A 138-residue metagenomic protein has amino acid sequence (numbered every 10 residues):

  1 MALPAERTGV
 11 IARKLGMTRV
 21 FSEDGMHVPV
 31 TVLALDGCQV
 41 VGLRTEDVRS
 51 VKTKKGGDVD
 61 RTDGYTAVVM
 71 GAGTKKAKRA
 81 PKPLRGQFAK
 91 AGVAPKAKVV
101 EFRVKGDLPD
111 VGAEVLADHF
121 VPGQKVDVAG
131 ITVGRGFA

Functional and structural regions predicted by a protein language model:
M1-A138: Extended basic (Lys/Arg/His-rich) segments that typically form rRNA-contacting surfaces in ribosomal proteins
